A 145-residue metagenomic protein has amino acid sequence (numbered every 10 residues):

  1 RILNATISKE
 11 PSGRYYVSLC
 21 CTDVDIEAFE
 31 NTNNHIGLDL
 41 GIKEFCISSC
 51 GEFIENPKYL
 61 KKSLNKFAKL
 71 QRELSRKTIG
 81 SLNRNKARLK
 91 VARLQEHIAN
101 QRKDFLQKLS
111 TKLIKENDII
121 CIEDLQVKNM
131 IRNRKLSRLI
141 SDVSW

Functional and structural regions predicted by a protein language model:
R1, T6-W145: Positively charged, helix-rich recognition surfaces that bind polyanionic ligands
